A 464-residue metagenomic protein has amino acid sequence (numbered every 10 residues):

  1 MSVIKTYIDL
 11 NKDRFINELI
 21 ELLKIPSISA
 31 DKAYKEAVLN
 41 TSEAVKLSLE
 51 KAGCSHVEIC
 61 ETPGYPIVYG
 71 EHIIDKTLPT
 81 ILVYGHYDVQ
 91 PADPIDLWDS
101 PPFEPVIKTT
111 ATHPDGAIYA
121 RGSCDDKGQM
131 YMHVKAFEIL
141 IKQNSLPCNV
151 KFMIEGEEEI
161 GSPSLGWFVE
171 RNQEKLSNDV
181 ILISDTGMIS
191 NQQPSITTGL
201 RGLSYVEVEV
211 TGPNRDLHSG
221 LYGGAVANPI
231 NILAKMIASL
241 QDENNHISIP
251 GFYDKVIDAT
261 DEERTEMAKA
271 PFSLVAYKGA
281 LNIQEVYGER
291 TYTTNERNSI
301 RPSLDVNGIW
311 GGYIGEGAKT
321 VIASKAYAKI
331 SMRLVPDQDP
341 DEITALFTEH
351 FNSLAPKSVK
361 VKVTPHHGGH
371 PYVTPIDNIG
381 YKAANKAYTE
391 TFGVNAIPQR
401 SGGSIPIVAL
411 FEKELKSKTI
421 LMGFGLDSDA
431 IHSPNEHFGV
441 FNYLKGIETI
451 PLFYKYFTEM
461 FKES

Functional and structural regions predicted by a protein language model:
S2-I95, K325, E342: N-terminal helical capping/dimerization or prosegment-like subdomains of hydrolases acting on amide or phosphate bonds
L78-K151, K445: Active-site metal-coordination/substrate-binding segment of hydrolases, especially metallo-dependent peptidases
Y87-V89, M153-S162, S184-I189, G212-N214 (+2 more regions): Acidic, glycine-rich active-site loops and adjacent beta-strand->loop/helix elements that engage anionic groups
G122-G199, K462-S464: Acidic/histidine-rich catalytic neighborhood of metal-dependent amide-processing enzymes
C124, N214-D216, S331-D339, G369: A generic structural motif
S190, S248-K325, P336-E349, L354 (+1 more regions): An extended, acidic, His-containing surface patch that forms the Zn2+-binding/catalytic region of metallohydrolases
S195-T211, M422: Flexible glycine/proline-rich, aromatic-decorated loop/lid segments
G223-N245: A short core secondary-structure module
